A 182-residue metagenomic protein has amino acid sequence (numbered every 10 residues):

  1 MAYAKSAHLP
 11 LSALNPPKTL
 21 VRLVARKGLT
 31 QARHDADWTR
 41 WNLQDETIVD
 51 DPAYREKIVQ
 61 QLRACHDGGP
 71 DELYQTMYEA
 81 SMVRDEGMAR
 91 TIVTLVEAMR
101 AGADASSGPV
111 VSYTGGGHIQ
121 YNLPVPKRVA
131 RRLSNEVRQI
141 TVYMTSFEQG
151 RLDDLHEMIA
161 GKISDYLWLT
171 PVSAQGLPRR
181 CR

Functional and structural regions predicted by a protein language model:
M1-R182: Compositional signal for N-terminal targeting/processing segments
